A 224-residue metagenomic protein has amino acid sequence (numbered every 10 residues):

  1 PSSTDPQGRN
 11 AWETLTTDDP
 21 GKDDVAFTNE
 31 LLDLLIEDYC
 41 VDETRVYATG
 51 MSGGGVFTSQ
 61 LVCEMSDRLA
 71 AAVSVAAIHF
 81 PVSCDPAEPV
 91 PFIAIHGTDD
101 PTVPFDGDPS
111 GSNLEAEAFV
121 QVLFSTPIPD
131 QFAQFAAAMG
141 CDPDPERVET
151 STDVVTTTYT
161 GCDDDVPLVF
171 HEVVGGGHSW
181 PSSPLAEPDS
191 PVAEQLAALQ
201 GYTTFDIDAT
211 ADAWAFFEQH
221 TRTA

Functional and structural regions predicted by a protein language model:
P1-Y47, Q60, E64, D106 (+1 more regions): Serine-hydrolase catalytic machinery in alpha/beta-hydrolase-like enzymes
D18-A26, S52, C63, V122-T126 (+1 more regions): Soluble non-cytosolic domains of exported or imported proteins
D33-C40, V62-A70, A136-G140, E218-R222: Sec-exported extracytoplasmic/periplasmic mature domains
I36-E37, E43-P91, P101: Primarily recognizes the serine-hydrolase "nucleophile elbow" in alpha/beta-hydrolase and SGNH/GDSL folds
D42-A48, D142-S151, A224: Surface-exposed patches in mature extracellular/periplasmic domains of secreted proteins
A70-D165, V169-G175: The feature captures the conserved acid-bearing segment of alpha/beta-hydrolase catalytic domains
G175-S179, G201: Histidine-bearing beta->alpha loop at or near hydrolase active sites
P191-A224: Catalytic active-site module of serine/aspartate enzymes centered on a nucleophile-bearing elbow/loop
